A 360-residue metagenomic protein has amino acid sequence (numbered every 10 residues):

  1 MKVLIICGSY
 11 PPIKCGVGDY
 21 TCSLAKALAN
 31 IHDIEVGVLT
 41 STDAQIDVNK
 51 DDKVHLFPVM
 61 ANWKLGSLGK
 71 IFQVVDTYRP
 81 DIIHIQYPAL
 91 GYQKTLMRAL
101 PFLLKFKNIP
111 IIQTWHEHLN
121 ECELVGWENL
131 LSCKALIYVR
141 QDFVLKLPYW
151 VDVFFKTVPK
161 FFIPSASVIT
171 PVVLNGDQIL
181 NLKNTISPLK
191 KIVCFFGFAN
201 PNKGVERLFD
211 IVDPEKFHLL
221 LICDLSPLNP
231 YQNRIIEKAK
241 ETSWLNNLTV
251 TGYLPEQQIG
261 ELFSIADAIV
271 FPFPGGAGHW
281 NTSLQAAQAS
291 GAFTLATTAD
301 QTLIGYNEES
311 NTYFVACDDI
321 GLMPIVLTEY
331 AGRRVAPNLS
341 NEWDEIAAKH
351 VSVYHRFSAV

Functional and structural regions predicted by a protein language model:
T40-A44, H218-I235, G252: Glycosyltransferase donor-sugar binding loop
K134-I179, P188: Donor nucleotide-sugar binding/catalytic pocket of nucleotide-sugar-dependent glycosyltransferases
T185-K203, F209-K216, L220: Conserved donor-binding/catalytic core segment of Leloir-type glycosyltransferases
Q232-Q257: Nucleotide-activated donor-binding/catalytic signature segment of Leloir-type glycosyltransferases, i.e., the conserved
Y253, E261-A266: Short alpha-helical donor nucleotide-sugar binding micro-motif in glycosyltransferases
I269, A287-T298: Short hydrophobic beta-strand element within catalytic cores of glycosyltransferases and related nucleotide-activated
L303-T328: Change "using UDP/GDP/dTDP sugars" to "using nucleotide sugars
G321, T328-V360: A charged, aromatic-enriched C-terminal amphipathic alpha-helix characteristic of glycosyltransferases across folds
